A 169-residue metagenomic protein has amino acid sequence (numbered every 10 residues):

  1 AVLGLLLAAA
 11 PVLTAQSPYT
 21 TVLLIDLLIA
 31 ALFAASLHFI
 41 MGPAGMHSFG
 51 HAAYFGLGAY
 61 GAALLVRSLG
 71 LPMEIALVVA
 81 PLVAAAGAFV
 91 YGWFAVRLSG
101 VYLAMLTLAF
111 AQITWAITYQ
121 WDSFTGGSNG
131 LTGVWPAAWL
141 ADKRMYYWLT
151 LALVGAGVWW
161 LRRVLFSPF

Functional and structural regions predicted by a protein language model:
A1-F169: Transmembrane alpha-helices and adjacent helix-loop boundaries
